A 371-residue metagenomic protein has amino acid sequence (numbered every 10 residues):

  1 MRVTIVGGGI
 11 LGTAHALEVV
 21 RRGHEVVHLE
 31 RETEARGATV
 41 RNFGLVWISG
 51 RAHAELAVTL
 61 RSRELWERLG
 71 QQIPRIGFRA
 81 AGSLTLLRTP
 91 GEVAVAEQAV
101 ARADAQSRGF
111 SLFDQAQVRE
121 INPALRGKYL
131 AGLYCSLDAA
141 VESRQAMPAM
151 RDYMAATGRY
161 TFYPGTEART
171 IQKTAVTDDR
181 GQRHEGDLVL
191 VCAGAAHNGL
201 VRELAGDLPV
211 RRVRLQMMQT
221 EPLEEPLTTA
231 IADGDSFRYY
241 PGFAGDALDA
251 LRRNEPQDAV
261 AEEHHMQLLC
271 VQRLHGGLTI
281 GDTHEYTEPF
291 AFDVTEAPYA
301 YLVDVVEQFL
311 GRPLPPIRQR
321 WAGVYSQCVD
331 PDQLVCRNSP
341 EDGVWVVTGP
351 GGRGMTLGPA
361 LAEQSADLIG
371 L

Functional and structural regions predicted by a protein language model:
M1-G9: Beta1/beta-strand and adjacent pyrophosphate-binding region of the FAD-binding site in flavoprotein oxidoreductases
G9-I10, T33, G352: Residue-level detector of alpha-helix initiation sites
A14, I171, Q182-Q272, E288 (+1 more regions): Flavin-dependent oxidoreductases
R21-T39: Glycine-rich FAD pyrophosphate-binding loop
F43-I121: Dinucleotide-binding Rossmann-like beta1-alpha1 core, especially the glycine-rich loop that anchors the ADP
A57, L86-V95, L133-D152, D293-P298 (+1 more regions): Short beta-strand to alpha-helix junction loop
L133-K173, H184-L188: Helical element adjacent to the flavin cofactor pocket in flavoenzyme catalytic cores
H265-Q267, R273-T279, E285-L371: C-terminal catalytic lobe of FAD-dependent flavoproteins
